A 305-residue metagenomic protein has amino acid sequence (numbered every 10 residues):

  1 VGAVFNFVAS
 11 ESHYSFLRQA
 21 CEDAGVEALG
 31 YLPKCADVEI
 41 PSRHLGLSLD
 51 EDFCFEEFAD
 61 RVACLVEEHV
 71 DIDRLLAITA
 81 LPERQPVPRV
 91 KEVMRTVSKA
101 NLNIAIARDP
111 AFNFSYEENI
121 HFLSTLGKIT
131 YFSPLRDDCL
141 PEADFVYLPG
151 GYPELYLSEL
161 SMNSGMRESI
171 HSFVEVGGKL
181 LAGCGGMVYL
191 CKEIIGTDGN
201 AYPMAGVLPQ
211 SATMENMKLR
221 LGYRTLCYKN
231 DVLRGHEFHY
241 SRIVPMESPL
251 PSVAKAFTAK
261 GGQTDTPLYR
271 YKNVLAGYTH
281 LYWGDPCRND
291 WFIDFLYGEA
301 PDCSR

Functional and structural regions predicted by a protein language model:
V1-M94: Internal gly/pro-rich beta-alpha loop/helix module that stabilizes soluble enzyme cofactors or their anionic handles
V4, Y147-P149, A276-Y278: Structural motif
N6-S10, A107-P110, T279-L281: Structural motif
H13-R18, I40-G46, E117-N119, S158 (+2 more regions): Short acidic, glycine/serine/threonine-rich loops at helix termini
H69, V97-A100, F112-F122, K128-T130 (+2 more regions): C-terminal and late-domain segments of enzyme folds
E92-T96, A100-S164, E168-E175: Phosphate-binding active sites in nucleotide-utilizing proteins
D109-F112, R136-D137, Y152-E154, M187-V188 (+4 more regions): Short, glycine-/Ser/Thr-/acidic-enriched flexible segments
Y152-C227: Cysteine-nucleophile active-site neighborhood
